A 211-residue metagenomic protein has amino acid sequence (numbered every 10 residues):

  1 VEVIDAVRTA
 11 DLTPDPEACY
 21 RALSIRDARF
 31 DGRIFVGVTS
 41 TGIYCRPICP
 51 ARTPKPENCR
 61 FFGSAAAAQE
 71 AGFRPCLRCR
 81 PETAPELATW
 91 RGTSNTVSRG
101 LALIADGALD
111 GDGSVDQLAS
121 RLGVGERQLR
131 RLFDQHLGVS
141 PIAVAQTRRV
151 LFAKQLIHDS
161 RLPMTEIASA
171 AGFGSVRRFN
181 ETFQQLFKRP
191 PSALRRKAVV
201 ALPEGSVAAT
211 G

Functional and structural regions predicted by a protein language model:
V1-L103, D112: Mature, structured domains enriched in cysteine- and short glycine motifs
K55-P56, E70, T96, R121 (+7 more regions): Hydrophobic/basic alpha-helical segments enriched in Actinobacteria
F73-L77, P81-A88, D112-R148, A168-P190: Basic/polar phosphate-binding segments, predominantly the helix-turn-helix DNA-binding elements of transcriptional
A102-D106, D112, D116, Q135-G172 (+1 more regions): Terminal helix-turn-helix DNA-binding modules in bacterial transcription factors
T182, L186-G205: Catalytic cores of secreted or luminal carbohydrate-active enzymes
